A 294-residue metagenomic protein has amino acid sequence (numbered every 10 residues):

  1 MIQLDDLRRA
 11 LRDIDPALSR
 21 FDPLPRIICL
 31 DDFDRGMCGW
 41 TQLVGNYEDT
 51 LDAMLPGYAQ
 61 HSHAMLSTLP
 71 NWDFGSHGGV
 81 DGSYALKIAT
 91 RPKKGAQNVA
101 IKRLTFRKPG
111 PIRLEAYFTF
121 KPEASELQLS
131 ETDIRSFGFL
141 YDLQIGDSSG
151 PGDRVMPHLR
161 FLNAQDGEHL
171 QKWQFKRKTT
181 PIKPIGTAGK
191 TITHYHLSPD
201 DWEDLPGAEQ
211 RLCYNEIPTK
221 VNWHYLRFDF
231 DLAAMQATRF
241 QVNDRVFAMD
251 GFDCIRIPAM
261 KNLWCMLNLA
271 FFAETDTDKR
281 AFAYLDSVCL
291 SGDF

Functional and structural regions predicted by a protein language model:
D31-F33, L114-F118, V288: Short hydrophobic/aromatic patches on beta-strands that form ligand-binding or substrate-lining surfaces
F33, L114, N222-L232, T238-F240: Short tryptophan-centered beta-strand motifs in secreted/extracellular beta-sheet-rich domains of glycan-recognition
F33, L226, A283-L290: Extracellular beta-strand elements of beta-rich domains used for carbohydrate recognition/degradation or cell-matrix
G39-A85: Extracellular glycan-recognition surfaces and repeat-rich motifs
G75-L197: Secretory/extracellular carbohydrate-interaction modules and structurally similar beta-sandwich "look-alikes"
K102-L114, C213-N222, A281-Y284: Extracellular/lumenal carbohydrate-interaction signature centered on repeated Trp-anchored short motifs
Q241-F247: Short strand-turn-strand beta-turns centered on an Asx-Gly dipeptide
D250-D286: Flexible glycan-contacting loops in extracellular carbohydrate-active proteins
